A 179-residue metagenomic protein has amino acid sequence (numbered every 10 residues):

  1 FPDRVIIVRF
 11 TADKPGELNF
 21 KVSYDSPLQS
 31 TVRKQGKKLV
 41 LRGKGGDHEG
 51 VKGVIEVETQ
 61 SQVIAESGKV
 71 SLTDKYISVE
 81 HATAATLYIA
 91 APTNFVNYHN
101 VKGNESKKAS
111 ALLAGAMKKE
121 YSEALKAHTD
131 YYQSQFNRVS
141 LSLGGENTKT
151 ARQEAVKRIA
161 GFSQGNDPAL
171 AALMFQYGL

Functional and structural regions predicted by a protein language model:
F1-L179: Aromatic-residue-lined binding/catalytic grooves and analogous aromatic/hydrophobic interfacial grooves in multimeric
